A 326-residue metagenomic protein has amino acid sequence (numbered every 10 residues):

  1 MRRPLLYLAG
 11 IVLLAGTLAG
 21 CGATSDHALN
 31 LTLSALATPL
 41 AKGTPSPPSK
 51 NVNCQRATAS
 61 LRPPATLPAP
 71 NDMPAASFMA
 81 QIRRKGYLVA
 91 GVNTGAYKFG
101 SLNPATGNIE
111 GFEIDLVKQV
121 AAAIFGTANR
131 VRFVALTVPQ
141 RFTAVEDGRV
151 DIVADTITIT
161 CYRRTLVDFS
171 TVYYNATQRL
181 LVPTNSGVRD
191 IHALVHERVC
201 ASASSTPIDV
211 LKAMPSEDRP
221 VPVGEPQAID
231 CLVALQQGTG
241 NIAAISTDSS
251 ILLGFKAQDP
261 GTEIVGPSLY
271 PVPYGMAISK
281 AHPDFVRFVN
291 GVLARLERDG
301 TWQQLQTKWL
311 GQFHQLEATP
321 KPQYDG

Functional and structural regions predicted by a protein language model:
G16-G20: C-terminal motif of bacterial Sec signal peptides marking the signal peptidase cleavage site
G22-S25: Bacterial signal peptide processing site
L33-V153: Extracytoplasmic small-molecule ligand-binding "clamshell" domains of the periplasmic binding protein/Venus flytrap
A35, Y174-V182, S249, L253-L293 (+1 more regions): Periplasmic-binding protein-like
G43-M73, E197, S205, M276-F313: Extended ligand-binding regions for polar small-molecule ligands
V89-V92, E110, I191-I208: Short loop->beta-strand "edge-of-pocket" segments that line small-molecule binding or catalytic clefts across diverse
K118, A122, N129-A193: Acidic, polar ligand-binding/catalytic clefts
T156-T165, K212-A213, Q236-P271: A ligand-binding cleft/hinge motif common to bilobed small-molecule-binding domains
